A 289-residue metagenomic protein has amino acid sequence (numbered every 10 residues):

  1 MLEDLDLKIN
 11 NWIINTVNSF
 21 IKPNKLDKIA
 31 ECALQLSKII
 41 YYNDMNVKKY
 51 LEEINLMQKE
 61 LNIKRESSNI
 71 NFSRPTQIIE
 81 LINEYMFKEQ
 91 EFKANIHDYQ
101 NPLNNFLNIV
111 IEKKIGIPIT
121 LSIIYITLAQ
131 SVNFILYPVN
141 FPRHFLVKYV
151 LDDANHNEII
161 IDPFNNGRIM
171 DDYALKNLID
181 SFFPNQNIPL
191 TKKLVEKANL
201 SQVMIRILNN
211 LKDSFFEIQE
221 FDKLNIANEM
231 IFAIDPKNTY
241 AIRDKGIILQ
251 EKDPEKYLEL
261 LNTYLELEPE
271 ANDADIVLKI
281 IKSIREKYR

Functional and structural regions predicted by a protein language model:
M1-R289: A structural boundary/capping signal
